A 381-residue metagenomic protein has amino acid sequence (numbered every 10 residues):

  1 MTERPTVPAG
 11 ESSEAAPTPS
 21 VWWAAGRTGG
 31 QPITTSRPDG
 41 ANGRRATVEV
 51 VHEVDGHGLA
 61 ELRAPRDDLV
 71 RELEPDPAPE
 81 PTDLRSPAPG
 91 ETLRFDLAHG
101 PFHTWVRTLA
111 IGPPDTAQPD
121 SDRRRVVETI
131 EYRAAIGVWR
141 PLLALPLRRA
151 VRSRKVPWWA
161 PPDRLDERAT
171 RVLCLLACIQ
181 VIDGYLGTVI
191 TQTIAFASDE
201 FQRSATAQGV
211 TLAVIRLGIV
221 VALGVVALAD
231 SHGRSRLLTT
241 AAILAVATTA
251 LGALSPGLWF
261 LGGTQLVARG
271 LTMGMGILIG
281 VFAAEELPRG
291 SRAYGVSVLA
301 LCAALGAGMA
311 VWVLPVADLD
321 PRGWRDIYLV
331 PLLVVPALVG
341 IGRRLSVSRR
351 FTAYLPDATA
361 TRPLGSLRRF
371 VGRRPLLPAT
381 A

Functional and structural regions predicted by a protein language model:
Q202, G233, L254-W259, P288: Helix-breaking motifs and short loop linkers at transmembrane-helix boundaries and internal kinks in secondary membrane
V221-G233: Helix-to-loop junctions at the C-terminal end of transmembrane segments in multipass secondary transporters
R236-L251: Structural signature of the two symmetry-related core transmembrane helices
T248, W259-A268: Paired small-residue
T264, A268-L299: Cytoplasmic helix-loop-helix junction between adjacent transmembrane helices in 12-TM secondary transporters
S291-L319: Glycine-rich segments within core transmembrane alpha-helices of 12-TM secondary carriers
R325-R343: Symmetry-related core transmembrane helices of the 12-TM Major Facilitator Superfamily/SLC fold
R350-A379: Juxtamembrane intracellular "pre-TM" segments in multi-pass secondary transporters
